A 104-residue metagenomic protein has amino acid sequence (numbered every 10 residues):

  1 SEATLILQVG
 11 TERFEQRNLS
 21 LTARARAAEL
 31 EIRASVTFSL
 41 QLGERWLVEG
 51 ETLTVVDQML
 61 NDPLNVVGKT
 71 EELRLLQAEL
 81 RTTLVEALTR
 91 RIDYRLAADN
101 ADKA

Functional and structural regions predicted by a protein language model:
S1-T4: Short acidic low-complexity segments
Q8-T52, Q58-T70, R74: Surface-exposed short loop/turn segments
T70-A104: C-terminal/domain-edge helix-coil "capping" segments
